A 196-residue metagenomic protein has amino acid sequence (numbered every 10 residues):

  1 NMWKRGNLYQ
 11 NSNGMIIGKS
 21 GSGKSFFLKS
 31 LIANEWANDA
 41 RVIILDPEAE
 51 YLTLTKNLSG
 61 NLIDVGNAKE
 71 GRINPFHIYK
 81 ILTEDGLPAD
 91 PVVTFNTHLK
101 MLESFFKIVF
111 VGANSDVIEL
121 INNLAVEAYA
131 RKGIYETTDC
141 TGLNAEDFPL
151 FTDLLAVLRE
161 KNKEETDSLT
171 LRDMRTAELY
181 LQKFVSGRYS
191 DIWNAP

Functional and structural regions predicted by a protein language model:
N1-K4, A49-K69, N74-P196: P-loop NTPase motor domains
N1-N67: Glycine-rich phosphate-binding loop of nucleotide-binding enzymes
